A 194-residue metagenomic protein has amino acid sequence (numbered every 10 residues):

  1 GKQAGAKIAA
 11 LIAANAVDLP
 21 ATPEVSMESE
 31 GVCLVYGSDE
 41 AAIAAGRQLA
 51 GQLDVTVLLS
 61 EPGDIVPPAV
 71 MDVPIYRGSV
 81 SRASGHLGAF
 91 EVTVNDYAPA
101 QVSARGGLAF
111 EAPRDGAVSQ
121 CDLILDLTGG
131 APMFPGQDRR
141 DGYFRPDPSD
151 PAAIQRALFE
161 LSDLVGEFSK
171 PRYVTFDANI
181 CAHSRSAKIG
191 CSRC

Functional and structural regions predicted by a protein language model:
G1-C194: Residues forming the flavin
